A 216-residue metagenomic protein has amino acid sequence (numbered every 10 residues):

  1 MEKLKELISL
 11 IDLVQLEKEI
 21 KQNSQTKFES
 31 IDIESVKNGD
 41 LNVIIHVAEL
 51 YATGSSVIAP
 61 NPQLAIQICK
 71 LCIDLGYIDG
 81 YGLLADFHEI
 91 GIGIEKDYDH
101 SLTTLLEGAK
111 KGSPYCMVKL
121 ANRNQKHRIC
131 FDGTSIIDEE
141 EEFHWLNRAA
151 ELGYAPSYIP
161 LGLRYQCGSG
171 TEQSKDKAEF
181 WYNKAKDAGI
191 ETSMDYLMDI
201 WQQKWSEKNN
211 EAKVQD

Functional and structural regions predicted by a protein language model:
M1-E29: N-terminal leader/linker segments that initiate helical-solenoid repeat arrays
K21-E29, I58-Q67, E95-T104, C130-W145 (+2 more regions): Structural signature of tandem alpha-helical TPR/SEL1-like repeats, specifically the intra-repeat loop/turn
E34-S35, C72, E107-G108, R148-A149 (+1 more regions): Canonical positions in the second alpha-helix
N38-D40, G54-S55, L75-I78, I90-I92 (+8 more regions): Short helix-capping/linker turns of helical repeat alpha-solenoids
H46-T53, Y81-I90, K119-F131, P160-C167 (+1 more regions): Hydrophobic face of amphipathic alpha-helices that form TPR/SEL1-like repeat modules and related alpha-solenoid
E139-E191, Y196: Ankyrin-repeat and related helical/solenoid repeat scaffolds used for protein-protein interactions
D187-D216: Terminal, low-structured helical/coil segments at or just beyond the last alpha-helical repeat
